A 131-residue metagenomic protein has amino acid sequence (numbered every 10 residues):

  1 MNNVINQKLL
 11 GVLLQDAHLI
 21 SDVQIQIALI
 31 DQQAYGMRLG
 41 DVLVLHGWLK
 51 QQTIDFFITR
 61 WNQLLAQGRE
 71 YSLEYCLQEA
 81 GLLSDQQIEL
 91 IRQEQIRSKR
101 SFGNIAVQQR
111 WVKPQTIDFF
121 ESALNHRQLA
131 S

Functional and structural regions predicted by a protein language model:
M1-S131: Non-catalytic accessory regions
